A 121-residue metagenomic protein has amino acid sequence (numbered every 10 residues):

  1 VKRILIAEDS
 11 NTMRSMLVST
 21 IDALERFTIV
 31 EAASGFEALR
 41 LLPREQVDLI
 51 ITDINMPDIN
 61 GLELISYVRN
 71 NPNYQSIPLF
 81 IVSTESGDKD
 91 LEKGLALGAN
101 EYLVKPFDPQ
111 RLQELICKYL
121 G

Functional and structural regions predicted by a protein language model:
E8: Conserved acidic carboxylate
N11-V30, Y119: Two-component/phosphorelay signaling modules centered on CheY-like receiver
E31-L49, E92: Acidic, metal-coordinating helix/loop segments flanking the phosphotransfer/catalytic sites of two-component signaling
M56: Receiver (REC) domain active-site loop signature in two-component systems and cognate sites in sensor histidine kinases
F107-I116: C-terminal output helix
